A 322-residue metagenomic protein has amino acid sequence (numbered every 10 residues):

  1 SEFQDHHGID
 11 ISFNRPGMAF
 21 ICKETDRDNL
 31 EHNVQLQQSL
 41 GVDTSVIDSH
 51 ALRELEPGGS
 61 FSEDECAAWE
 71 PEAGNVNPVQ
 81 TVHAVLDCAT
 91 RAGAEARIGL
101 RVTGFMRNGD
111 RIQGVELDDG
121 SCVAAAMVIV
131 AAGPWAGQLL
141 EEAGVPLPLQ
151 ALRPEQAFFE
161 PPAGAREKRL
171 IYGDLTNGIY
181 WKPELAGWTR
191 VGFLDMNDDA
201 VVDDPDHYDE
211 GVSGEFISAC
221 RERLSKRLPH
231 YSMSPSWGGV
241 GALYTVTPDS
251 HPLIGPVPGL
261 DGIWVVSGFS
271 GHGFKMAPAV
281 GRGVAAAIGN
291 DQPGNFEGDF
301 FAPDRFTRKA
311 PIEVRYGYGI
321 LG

Functional and structural regions predicted by a protein language model:
S1-L55, G178-Y180: Dinucleotide-binding Rossmann-like beta1-alpha1 core, especially the glycine-rich loop that anchors the ADP
D28, E56-D64, M106-Q113, V246-S250 (+1 more regions): A short, glycine/Asx- and small/polar-enriched loop/turn that sits immediately N-terminal to a beta-strand
D48-S49, I98-L100, W237-G238: Short loop/edge segments at beta-strand edges and connector loops that shape dinucleotide/nucleotide cofactor-binding
A67-C88, G133-W135, T176, F216-R223 (+3 more regions): Mid-domain beta-loop-alpha active-site segment that forms a flexible, acidic cofactor/metal-binding surface
A68-M127: Helical element adjacent to the flavin cofactor pocket in flavoenzyme catalytic cores
D119-L170, D291, N295: Central helical "cap/lid" subdomain
P146-P148, P161-G262: Active-site lid/adjacent beta-loop-alpha segment flanking the redox-cofactor pocket in flavoenzymes
A219-G322: C-terminal catalytic lobe of FAD-dependent flavoproteins
